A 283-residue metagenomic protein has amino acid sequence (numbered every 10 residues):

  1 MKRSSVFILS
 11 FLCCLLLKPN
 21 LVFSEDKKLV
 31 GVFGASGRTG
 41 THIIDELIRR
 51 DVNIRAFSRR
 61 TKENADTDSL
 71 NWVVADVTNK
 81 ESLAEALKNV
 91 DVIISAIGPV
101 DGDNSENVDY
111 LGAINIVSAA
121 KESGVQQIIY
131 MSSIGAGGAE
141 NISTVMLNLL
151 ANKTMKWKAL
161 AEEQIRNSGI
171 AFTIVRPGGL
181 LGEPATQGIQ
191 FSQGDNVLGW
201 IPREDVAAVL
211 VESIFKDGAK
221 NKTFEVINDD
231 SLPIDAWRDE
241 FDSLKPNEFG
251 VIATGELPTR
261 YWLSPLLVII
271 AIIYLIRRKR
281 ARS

Functional and structural regions predicted by a protein language model:
K28-R50: N-terminal Rossmann NAD(P)H-binding glycine-rich loop of SDR-like oxidoreductase domains
V30-F33, H42, R59-S123: NAD(P)H-binding glycine-rich loop region in Rossmannoid oxidoreductase-like domains and their noncatalytic homologs
P99-S192: Glycine-/Pro-rich loop/turn segments that contact NAD(P) or position catalytic residues in Rossmann-like domains
G112, V197-E212, K222: Substrate-positioning beta->alpha
P184-I189, S213-K222: Glycine/proline-rich active-site loop of Rossmann-fold NAD(P)-dependent oxidoreductases
G250-P265: Juxtamembrane/start-of-transmembrane alpha-helix segments at the extracytoplasmic/lumenal side of membrane anchors
W262-I276: Selective detector of the "anchor" transmembrane alpha-helix that sits immediately C-terminal
